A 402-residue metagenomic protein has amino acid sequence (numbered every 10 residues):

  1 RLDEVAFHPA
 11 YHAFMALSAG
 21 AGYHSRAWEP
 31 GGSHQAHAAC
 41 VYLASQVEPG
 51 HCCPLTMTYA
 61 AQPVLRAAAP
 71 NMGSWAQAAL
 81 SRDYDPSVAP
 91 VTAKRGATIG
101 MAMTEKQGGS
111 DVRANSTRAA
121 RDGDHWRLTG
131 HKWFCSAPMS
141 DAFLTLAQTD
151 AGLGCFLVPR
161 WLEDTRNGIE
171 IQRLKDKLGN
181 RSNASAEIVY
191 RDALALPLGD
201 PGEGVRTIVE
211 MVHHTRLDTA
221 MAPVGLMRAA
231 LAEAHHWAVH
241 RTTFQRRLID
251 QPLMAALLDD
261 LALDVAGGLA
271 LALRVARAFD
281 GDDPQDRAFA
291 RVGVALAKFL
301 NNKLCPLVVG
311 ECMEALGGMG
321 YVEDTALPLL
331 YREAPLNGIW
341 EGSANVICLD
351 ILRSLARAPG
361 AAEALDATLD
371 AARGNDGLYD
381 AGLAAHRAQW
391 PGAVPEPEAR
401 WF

Functional and structural regions predicted by a protein language model:
R1-A93, S110: Amphipathic, small/basic residue-rich leader segments at the start of a protein or domain
K94-T104: A short, Trp-centered hydrophobic/proline-enriched beta-strand micro-motif
H125-I169: A short core secondary-structure module
D164-R166, Q172, E187-T215, A232-I249 (+1 more regions): A glycine-rich, basic-preceded beta-loop-alpha segment at the flavin cofactor/substrate interface of flavin-utilizing
N180-V209, G318-A344: Flexible glycine/proline-rich, aromatic-decorated loop/lid segments
A266-K298, M313, W390-E396: C-terminal helix-coil-helix/basic helical segment that borders enzyme active sites and/or dimer interfaces and provides
P284, R291-T368: Alpha-helix capping/hinge segments and adjacent helical runs
A371-F402: C-terminal amphipathic alpha-helical interaction region
